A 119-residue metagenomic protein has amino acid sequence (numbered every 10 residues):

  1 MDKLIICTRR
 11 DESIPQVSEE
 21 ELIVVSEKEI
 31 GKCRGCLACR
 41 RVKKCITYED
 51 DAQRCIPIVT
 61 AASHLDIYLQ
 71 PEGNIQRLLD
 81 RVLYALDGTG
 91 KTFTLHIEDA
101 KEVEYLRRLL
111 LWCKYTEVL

Functional and structural regions predicted by a protein language model:
M1-E19, V24-K28, V103-E104, L111: N-terminal beta1-alpha1 ligand-phosphate binding loop
S18-E20, C36-A38, R77-R81: Short, glycine/charged-enriched secondary-structure capping and boundary segments
E27-C45: N-terminal beta-loop-helix "entrance" segment that forms/cooperates in small-molecule cofactor or anionic ligand
K44-L119: Helix-loop-strand module that forms the ligand-binding subsite of alpha/beta enzymes
